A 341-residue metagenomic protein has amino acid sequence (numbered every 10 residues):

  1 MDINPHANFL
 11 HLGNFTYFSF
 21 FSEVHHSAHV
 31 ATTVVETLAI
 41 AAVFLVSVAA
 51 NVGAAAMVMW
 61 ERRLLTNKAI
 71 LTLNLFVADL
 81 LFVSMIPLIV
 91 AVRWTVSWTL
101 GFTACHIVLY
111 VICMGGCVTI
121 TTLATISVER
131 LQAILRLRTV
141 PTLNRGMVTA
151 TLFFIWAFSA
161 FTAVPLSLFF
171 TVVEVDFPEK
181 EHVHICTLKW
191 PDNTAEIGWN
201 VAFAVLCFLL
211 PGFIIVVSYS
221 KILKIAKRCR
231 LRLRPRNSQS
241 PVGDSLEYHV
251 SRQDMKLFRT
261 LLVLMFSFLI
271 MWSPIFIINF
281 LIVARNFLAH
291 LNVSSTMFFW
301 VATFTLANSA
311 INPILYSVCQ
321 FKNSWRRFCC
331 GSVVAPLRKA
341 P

Functional and structural regions predicted by a protein language model:
M1-A49: Extracellular N-terminal segment of 7TM GPCRs
T16-H26, S97-L109, C113-M114, R136 (+2 more regions): Loop architecture of class A 7-transmembrane GPCRs
H29-A41, N67-I126, Q132-R145: Extracellular TM2-ECL1-early TM3 structural module of rhodopsin-like
I40-F44, M57, L81-V96, L109 (+6 more regions): Helix-to-loop junction signature of class
F44, N74-I86, T151-A163, A204-F208 (+3 more regions): Alpha-helical transmembrane segments of multi-pass membrane proteins
V48-M59, F76, V83-P87, M114-L137 (+4 more regions): Cytoplasm-facing ends of alpha-helical transmembrane segments in multi-pass membrane proteins
T151, E181-N193, K224-I275: Intracellular effector-coupling site of seven-transmembrane GPCRs, centered on the ICL3-to-TM6 transition
I214-I215, R259, M265-F280, T296-P341: Seventh transmembrane helix
